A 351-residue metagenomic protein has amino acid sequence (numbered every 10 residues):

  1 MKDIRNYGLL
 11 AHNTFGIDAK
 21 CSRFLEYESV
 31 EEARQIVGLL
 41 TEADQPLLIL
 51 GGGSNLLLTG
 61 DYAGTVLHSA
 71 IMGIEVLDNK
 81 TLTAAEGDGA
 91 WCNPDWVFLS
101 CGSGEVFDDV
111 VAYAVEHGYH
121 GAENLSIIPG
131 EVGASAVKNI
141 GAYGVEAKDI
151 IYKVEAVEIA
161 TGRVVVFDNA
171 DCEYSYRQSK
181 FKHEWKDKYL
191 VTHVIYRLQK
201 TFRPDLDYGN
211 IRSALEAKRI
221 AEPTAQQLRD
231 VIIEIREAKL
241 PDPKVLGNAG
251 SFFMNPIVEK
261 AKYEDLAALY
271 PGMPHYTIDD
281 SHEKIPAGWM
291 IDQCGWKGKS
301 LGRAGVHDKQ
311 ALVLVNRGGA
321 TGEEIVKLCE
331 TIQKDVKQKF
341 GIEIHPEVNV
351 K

Functional and structural regions predicted by a protein language model:
M1-I150, V154-T161: Anion-binding (especially nucleotide phosphate/pyrophosphate-binding) glycine-rich loop and adjoining beta-alpha core
I4-R5, L10-I17, L56, V164-E323 (+1 more regions): Phosphate/pyrophosphate- and phosphate-bearing ligand-binding catalytic cores of soluble enzymes
E42, G102, E116, A217 (+2 more regions): Residues at alpha-helix termini
